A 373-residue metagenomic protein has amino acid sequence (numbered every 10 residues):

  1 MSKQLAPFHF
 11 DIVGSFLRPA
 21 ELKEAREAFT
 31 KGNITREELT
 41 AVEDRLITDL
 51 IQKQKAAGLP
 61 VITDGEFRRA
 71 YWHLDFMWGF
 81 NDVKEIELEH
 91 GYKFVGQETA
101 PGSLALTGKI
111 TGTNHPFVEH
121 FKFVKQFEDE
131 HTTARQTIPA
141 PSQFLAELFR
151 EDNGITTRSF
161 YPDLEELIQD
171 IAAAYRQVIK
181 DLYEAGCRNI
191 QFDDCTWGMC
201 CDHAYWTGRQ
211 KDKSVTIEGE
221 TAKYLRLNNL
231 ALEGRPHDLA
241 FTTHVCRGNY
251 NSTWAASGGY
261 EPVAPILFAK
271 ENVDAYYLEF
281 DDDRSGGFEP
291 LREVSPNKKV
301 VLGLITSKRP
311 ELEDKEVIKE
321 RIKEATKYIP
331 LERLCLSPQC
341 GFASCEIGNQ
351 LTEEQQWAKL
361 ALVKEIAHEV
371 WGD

Functional and structural regions predicted by a protein language model:
M1-D373: Domain-level signal for soluble alpha/beta catalytic cores
